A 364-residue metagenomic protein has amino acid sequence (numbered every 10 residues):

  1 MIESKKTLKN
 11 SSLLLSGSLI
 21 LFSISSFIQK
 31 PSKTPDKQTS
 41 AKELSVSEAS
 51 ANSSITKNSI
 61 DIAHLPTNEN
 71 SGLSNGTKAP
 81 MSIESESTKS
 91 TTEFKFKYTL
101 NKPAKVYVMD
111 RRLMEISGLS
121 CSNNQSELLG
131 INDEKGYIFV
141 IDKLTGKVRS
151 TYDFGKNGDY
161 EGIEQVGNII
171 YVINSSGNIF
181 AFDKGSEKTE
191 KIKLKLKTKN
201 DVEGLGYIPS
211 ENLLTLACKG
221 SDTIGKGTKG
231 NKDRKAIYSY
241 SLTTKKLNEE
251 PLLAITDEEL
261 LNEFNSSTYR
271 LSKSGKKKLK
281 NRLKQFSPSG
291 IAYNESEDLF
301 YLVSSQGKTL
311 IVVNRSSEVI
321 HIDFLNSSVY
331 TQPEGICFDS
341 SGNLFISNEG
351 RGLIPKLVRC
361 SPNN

Functional and structural regions predicted by a protein language model:
I2-P35: Sec-dependent N-terminal signal peptides
I28-N364: Sequence/structural signature of beta-propeller domains
